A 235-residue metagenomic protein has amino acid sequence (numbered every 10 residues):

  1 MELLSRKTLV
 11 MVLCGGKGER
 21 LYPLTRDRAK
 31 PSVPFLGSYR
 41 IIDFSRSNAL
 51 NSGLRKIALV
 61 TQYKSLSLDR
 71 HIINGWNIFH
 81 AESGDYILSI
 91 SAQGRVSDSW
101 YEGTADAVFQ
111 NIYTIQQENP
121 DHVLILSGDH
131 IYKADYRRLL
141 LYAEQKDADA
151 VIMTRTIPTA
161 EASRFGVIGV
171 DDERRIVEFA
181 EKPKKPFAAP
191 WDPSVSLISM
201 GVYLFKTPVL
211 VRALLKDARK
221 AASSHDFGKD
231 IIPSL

Functional and structural regions predicted by a protein language model:
M1-L235: Unchanged
